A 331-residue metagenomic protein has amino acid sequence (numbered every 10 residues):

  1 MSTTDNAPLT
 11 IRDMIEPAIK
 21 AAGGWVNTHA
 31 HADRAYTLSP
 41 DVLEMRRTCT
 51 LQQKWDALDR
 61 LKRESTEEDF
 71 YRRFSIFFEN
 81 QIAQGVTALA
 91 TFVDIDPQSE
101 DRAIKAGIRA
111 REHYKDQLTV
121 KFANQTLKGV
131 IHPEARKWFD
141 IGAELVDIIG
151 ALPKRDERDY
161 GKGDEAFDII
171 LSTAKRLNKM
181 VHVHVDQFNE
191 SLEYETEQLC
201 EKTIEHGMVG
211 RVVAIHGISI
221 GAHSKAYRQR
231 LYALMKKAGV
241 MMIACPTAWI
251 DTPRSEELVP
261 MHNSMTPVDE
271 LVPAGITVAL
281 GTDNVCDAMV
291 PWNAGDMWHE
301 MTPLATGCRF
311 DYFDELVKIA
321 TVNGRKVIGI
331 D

Functional and structural regions predicted by a protein language model:
M1-Q52, E68: Replace "His-x-His-based motif
L9, R102-Y114, H132-M241, L258-L280: Histidine/acidic residue-rich metal-binding segments in metalloenzymes
A21, L38-F92, Q98-K115, D140-A143: Alpha-helical scaffold segments that flank or form the walls of functional sites
H29, G85, I149, D283 (+1 more regions): Conserved, mostly hydrophobic/aromatic
H31, D94-D96, A123-G129, A151-D156 (+4 more regions): Active-site beta-loop-alpha junctions enriched in small/polar residues
A35-F70, V146-I148, E195-V213, K236-M241 (+2 more regions): Active-site gating loops and adjacent loop-to-helix segments of metal-dependent hydrolytic enzymes
A57-R72, K121-P133, P153-G161: Active-site mouth loops of central-metabolism enzymes
E201-V212, A248, H262-D331: His/Asp/Glu-enriched, well-ordered alpha-helical/loop segment that forms or immediately abuts the divalent-metal
